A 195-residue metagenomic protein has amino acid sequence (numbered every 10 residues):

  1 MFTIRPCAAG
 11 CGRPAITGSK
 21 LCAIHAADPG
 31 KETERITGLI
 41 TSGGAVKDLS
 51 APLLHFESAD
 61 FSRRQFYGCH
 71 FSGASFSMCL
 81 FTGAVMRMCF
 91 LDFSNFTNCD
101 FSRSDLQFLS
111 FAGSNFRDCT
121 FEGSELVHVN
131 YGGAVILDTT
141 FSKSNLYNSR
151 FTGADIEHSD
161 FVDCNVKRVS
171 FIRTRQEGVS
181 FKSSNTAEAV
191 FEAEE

Functional and structural regions predicted by a protein language model:
T3, A8-G18, G30-E195: Tandem repeat scaffolds
C22-A23: Zinc-coordinating Cys/His ligand positions in small cysteine/histidine-rich zinc-finger domains
